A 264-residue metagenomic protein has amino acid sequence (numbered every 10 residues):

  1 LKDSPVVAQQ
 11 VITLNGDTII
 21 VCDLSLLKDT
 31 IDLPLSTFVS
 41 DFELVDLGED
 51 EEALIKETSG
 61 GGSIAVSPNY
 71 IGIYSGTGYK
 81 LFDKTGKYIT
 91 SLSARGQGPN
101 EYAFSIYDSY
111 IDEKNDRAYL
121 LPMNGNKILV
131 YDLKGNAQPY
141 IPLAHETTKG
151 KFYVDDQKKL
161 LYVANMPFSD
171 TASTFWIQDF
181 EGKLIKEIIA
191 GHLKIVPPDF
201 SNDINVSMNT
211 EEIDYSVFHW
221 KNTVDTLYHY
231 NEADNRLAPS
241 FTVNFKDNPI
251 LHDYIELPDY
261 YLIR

Functional and structural regions predicted by a protein language model:
D3-L47: Blade/loop signatures of beta-propeller domains
T18-I20, A65-S75, D116-P122, K158-S169 (+2 more regions): Short beta-strand elements that form the blades of beta-propeller/WD-repeat-like and other beta-sheet-rich scaffold
G48-G60, G78, F82, K87-N115 (+1 more regions): Blade-loop segments of beta-propeller domains
E51, S93-E101, P142-K149, G191-V196 (+1 more regions): Short coil/turn segments at the loop-to-beta-strand junctions that recur within blades of beta-propeller repeat folds
T58-S63, A103-S109, E146-V154, I195-M208 (+1 more regions): Repeated scaffold domains used in trafficking and secretory/extracellular systems, primarily beta-propellers
D83-K87, D132-N136, Q178-K183, Y230-D234: Short loop/turn segments that connect beta-strands within beta-propeller blades
A103-F104, L121-S173, L184-V196: Asp-box/WD-like beta-propeller blade repeats and closely related beta-sheet repeat scaffolds
S173-N231: Loop-centered beta-sheet repeat module
